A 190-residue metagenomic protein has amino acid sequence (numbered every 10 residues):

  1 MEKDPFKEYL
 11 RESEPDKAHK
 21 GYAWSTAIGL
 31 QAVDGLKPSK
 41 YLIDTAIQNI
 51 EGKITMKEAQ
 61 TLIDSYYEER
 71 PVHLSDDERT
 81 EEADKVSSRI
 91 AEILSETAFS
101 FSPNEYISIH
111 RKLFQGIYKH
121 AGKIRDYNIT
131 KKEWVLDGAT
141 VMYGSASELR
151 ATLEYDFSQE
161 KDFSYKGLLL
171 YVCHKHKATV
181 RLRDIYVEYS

Functional and structural regions predicted by a protein language model:
M1-Y189: FIC/Doc superfamily catalytic core
